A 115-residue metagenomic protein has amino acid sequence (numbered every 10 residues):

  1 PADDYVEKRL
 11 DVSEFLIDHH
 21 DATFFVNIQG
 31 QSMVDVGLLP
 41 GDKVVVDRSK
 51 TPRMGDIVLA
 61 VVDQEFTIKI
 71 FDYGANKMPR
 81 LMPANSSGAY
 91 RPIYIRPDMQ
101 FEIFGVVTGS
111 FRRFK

Functional and structural regions predicted by a protein language model:
P1-V12, L16-K115: Acidic/glycine-rich C-terminal interaction modules and beta/coil loop segments that lie outside canonical DNA-binding
